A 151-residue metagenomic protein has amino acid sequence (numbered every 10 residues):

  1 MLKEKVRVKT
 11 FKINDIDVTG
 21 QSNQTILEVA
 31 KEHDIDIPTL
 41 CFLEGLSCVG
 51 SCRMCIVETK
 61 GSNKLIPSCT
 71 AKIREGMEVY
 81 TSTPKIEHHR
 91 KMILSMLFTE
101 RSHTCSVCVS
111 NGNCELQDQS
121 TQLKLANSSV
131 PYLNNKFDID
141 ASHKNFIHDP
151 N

Functional and structural regions predicted by a protein language model:
L2, R53, S62-N151: Fe-S ferredoxin-like electron-transfer domains and their immediately adjacent linker/connector regions across
E4-I16: Eukaryote-biased recognition of intrinsically disordered, low-complexity regulatory segments
R7-V8, H33, S47, A71 (+2 more regions): A generic structural signal for ordered alpha-helices
K12, K31, T121: Short polybasic/polar patches that bind polyanions
D17-E75, P84-H89: N-terminal cofactor/phosphate-binding cores enriched in small/glycine residues, especially glycine-rich loops such as
